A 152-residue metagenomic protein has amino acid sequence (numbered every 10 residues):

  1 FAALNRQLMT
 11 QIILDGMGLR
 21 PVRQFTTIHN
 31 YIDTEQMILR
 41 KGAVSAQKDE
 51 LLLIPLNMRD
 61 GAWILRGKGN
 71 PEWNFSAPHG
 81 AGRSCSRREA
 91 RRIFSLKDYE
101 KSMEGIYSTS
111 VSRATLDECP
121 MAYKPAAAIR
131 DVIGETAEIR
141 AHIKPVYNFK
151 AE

Functional and structural regions predicted by a protein language model:
F1-E152: Domain-length cofactor-binding catalytic modules of enzymes
